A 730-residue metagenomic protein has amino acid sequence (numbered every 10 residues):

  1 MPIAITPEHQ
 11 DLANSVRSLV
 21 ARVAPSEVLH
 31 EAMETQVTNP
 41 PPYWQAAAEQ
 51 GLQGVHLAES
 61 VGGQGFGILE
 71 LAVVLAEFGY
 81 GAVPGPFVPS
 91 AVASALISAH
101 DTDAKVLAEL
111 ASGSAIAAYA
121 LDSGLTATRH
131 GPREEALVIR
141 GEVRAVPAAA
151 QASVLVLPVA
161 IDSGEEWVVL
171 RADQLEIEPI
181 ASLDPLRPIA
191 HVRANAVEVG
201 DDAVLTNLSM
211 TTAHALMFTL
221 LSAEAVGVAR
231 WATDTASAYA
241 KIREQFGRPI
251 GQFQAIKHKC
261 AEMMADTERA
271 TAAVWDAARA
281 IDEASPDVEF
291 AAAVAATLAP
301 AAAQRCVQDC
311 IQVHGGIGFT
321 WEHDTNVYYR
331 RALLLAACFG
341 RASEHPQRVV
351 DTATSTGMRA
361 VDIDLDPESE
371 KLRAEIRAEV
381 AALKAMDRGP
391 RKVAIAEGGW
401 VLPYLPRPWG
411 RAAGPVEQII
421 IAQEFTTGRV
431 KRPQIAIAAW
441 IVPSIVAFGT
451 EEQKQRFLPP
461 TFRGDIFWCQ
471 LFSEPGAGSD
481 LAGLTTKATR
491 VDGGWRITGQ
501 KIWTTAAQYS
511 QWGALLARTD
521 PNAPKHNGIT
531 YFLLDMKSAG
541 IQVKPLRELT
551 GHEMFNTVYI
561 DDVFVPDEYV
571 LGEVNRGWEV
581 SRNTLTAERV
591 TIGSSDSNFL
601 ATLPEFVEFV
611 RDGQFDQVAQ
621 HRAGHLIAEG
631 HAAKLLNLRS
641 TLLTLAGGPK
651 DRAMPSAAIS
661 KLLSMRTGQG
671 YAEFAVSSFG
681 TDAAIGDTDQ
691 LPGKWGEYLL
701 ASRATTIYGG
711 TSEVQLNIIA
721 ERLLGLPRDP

Functional and structural regions predicted by a protein language model:
M1-F87, E344-A436, V446, R456 (+7 more regions): Amphipathic, small/basic residue-rich leader segments at the start of a protein or domain
P2-N14, L52, G79-Y80, L175-E268 (+8 more regions): Glycine-rich beta->alpha junctions and the first turn(s) of the following alpha-helix
P25-T35, S237, K241, Q245-R248 (+4 more regions): C-terminal helix-coil-helix/basic helical segment that borders enzyme active sites and/or dimer interfaces and provides
G51, T297-A385, R407, R411 (+2 more regions): Alpha-helix capping/hinge segments and adjacent helical runs
G85-T102, P433-E452: N-terminal glycine-rich flavin-associated loop
G113-G124, G464-F472, L516: A short, Trp-centered hydrophobic/proline-enriched beta-strand micro-motif
A120, A136, R140-I180, T498-K544: A short core secondary-structure module
A127-E134, T486-A488: A structural signal for short hydrophobic beta-strand segments in well-ordered beta-sheet cores
